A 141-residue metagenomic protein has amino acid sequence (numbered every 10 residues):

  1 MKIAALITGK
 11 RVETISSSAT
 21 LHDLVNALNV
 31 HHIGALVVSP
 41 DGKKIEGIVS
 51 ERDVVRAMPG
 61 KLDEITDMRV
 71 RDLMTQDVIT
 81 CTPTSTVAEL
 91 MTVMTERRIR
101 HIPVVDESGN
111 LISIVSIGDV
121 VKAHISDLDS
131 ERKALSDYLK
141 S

Functional and structural regions predicted by a protein language model:
M1-I3, T20-L21, I33-L36, D53-A57 (+1 more regions): Short acidic/polar alpha-helix capping motifs at helix-coil junctions
M1-K10, S50-T95, I117-S141: Tandem CBS (Bateman) regulatory domains
K2-S17, V38-I45, D106: Short, charged helix-to-loop "capping" segments that act as catalytic/coupling loops
I15-H32, V38-P40, T80-R98, V105: The conserved cystathionine-beta-synthase
L28-H31, L36-D53, M94, I102-G118: A glycine-centered beta-loop-beta connector
